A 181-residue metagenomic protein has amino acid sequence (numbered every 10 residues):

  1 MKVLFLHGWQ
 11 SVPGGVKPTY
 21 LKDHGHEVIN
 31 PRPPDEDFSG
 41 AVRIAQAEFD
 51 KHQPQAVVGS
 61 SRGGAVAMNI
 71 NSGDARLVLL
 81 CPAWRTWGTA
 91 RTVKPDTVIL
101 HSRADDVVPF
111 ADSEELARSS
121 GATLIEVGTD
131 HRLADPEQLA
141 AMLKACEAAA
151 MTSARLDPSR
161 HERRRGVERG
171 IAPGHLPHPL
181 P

Functional and structural regions predicted by a protein language model:
M1-Q53: Active-site catalytic motif of lipid deacylating hydrolases and related acyltransferases
V58-A67: Gly/Ala-rich beta-loop-alpha elbow adjacent to hydrolase catalytic centers
G73-R85: A conserved short beta-strand
T92-T97, S119-A122: Short, proline-enriched alpha-helix->beta-strand connector loops that line the catalytic pocket of alpha/beta-hydrolase
I99-H101, D105: Short beta-strand/loop motif that positions the catalytic acidic residue of the alpha/beta-hydrolase fold
D106-D112, A134: Conserved alpha/beta-hydrolase "acid-adjacent" motif
R118-R132: Catalytic histidine neighborhood in serine/cysteine hydrolases with alpha/beta-hydrolase-type architecture
A134-A148: Post-His helix in hydrolase/transferase enzymes
